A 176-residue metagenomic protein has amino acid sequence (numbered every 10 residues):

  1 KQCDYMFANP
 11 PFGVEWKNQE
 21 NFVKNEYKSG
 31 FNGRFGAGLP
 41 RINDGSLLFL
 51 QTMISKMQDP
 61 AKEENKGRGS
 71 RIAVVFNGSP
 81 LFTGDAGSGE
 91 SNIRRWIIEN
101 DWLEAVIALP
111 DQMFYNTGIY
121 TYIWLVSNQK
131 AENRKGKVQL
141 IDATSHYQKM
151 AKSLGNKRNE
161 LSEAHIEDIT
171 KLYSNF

Functional and structural regions predicted by a protein language model:
Q2-F176: A conserved structural/catalytic subdomain of Rossmann-like adenosyl-cofactor enzymes
